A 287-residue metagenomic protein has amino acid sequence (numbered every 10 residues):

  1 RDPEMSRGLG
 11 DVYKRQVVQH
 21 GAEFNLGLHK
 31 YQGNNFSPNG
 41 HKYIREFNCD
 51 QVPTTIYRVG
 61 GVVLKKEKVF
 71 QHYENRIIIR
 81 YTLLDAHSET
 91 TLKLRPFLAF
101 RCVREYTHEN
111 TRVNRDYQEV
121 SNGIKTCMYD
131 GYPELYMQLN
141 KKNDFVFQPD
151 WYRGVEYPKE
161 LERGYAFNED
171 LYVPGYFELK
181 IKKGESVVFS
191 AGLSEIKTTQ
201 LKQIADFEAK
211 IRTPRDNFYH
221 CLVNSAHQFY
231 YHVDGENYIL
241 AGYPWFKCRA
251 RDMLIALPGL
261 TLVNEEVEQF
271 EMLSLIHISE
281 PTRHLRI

Functional and structural regions predicted by a protein language model:
R1, R7-P214, F218, M253 (+1 more regions): Terminal accessory carbohydrate-recognition/targeting modules of carbohydrate-active enzymes
D2-L9, Y13, I276-I287: Single conserved hydrophobic/aromatic residue that forms the stacking wall/gate of nucleotide- or nucleobase-binding
V52, N224-H227, L240-P244, S274: Short glycine-rich loop/turn motifs
V63-K65, P174, N237-F246: Active-site-adjacent structural elements in folded domains
N217-C221, S225-H232, W245: Pre-Walker A segment
S225-D234, N264-S279, R283: Long, well-ordered core segments of solenoidal/helical folds
F246-S274: Alpha-helical support elements that line or immediately flank enzyme active sites and cofactor-binding pockets
